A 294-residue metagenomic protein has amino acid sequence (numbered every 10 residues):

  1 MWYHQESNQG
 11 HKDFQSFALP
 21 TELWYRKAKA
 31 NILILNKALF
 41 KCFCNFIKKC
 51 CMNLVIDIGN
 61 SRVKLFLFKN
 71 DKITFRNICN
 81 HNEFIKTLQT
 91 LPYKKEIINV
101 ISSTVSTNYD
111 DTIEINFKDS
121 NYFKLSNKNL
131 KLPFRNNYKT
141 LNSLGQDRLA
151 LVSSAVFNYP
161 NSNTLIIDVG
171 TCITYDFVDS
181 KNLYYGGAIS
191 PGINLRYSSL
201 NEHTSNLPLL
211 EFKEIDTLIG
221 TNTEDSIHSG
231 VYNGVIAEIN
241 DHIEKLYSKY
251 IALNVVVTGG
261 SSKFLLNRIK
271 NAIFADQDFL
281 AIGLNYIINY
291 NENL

Functional and structural regions predicted by a protein language model:
M1, K27-F46: N-terminal, intrinsically disordered charge-dense segments
M1-W2, L200: Noncanonical/ambiguous tokens and poorly resolved or low-complexity segments
E6-N8, L19: Short glycine-rich, low-complexity segments
N8, N60-S61: Amphipathic alpha-helical repeat scaffolds
S16, L23, C42: Cationic, low-complexity basic patches in intrinsically disordered or flexible, solvent-exposed regions
F43-N60, F66, I73-T164, L183-L294: Nucleotide/phosphate-binding catalytic cleft detector across ATP-hydrolyzing and phosphate-transferring enzymes
V63-L67, I166, I173-V178: Short beta-strand scaffold segments in enzyme catalytic cores
D168-T171, T223: Internal, active-site/partner-interface "lid" segment
